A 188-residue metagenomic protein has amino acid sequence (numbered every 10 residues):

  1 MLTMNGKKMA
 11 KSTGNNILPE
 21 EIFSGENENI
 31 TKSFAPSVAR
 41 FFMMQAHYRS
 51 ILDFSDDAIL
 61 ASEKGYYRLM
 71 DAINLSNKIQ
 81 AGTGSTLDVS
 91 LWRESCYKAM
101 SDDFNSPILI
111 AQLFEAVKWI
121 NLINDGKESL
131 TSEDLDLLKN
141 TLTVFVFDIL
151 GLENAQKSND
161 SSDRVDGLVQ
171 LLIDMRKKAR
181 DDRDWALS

Functional and structural regions predicted by a protein language model:
L2-T3: Basic helix-turn-helix/winged-helix DNA-binding cores and closely related short helical interaction motifs
K8-L187: Structural preference for alpha-helix termini/caps and helix-kink/transition segments
